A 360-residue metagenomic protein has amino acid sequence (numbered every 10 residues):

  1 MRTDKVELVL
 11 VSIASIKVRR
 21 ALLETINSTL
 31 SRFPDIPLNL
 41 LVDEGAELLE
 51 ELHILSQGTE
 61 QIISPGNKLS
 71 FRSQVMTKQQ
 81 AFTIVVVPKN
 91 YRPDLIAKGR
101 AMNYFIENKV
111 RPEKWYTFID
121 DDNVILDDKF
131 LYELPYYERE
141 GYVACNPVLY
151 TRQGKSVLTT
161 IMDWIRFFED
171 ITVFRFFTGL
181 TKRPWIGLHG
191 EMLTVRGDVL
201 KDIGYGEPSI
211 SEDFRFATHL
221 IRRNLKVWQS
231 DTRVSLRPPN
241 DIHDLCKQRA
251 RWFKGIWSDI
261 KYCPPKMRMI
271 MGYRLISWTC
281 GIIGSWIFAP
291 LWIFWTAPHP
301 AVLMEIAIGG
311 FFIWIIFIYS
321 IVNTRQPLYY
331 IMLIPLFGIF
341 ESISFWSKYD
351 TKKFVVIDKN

Functional and structural regions predicted by a protein language model:
M1-S28: N-proximal low-complexity "stem/linker" segments adjacent to membrane-targeting elements
M1-V6, I54-Q57, D259, P265-Y273 (+1 more regions): Juxtamembrane C-terminal module of membrane proteins
E24-I36, E47, Q57-T59: Short, acidic, metal-binding catalytic loop of nucleotide-sugar glycosyltransferases
L49-E113: Active-site-proximal specificity loops/subdomain of glycosyltransferases
L95-K109, L134-I203, E207, A250-W257 (+1 more regions): Long helical/loop segments within the catalytic core of UDP-sugar-dependent glycosyltransferases, especially the large
D120-Y136: Acidic donor-binding/catalytic loop of UDP-sugar-dependent glycosyltransferases, especially processive GT2
I210-F216: Acidic donor-binding loop at a coil-to-helix junction in glycosyltransferase catalytic cores that engages
T218-S235: Catalytic donor-sugar/metal-binding loop of nucleotide-sugar-dependent glycosyltransferases
